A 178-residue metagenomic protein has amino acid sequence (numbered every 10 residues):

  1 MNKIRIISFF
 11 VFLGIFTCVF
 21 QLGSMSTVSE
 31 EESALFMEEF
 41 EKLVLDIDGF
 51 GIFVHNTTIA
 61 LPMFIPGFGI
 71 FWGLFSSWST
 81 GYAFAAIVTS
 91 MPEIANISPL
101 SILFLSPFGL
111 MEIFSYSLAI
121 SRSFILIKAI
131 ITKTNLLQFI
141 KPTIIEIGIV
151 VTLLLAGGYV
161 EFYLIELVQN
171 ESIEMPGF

Functional and structural regions predicted by a protein language model:
M1-E30: N-terminal signal-anchor transmembrane alpha helix
S24-V28, G67-S90: Transmembrane alpha-helix/helix-exit interface in multi-pass inner-membrane proteins
E31-G49, P176: Perimembrane loop-to-helix junctions flanking transmembrane segments
K42-I70: Interfacial helix-start motif at the membrane-water boundary
A60-F64, I87, Y159: Alpha-helical transmembrane segments of multipass membrane proteins
S77-A86, N96-L110: Mid-length scaffold segments of soluble, non-membrane domains
F104-L126: Alpha-helical transmembrane segments of helical membrane proteins, especially in multi-pass transport, channel
I125-F178: Terminal transmembrane helical module of multi-pass membrane proteins
